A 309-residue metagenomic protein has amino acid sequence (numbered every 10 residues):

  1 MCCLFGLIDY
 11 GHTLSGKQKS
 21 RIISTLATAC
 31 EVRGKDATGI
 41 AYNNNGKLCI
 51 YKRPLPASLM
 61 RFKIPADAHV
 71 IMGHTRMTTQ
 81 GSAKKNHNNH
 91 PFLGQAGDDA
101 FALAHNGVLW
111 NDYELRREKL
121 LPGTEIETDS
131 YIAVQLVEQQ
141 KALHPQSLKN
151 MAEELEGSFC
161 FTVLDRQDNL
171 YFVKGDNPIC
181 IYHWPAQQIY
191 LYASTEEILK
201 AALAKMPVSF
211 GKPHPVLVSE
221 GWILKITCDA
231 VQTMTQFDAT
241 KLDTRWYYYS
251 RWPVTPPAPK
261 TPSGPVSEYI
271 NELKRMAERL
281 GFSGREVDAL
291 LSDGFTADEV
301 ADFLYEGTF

Functional and structural regions predicted by a protein language model:
M1-F309: Conserved short alpha-helical segments that host acidic/polar catalytic motifs at enzyme active sites
